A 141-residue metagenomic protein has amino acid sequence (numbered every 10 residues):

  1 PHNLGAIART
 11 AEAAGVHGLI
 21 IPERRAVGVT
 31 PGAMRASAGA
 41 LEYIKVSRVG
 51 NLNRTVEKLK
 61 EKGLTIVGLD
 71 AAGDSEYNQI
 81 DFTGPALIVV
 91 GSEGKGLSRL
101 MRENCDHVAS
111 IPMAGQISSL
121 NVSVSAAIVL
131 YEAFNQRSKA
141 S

Functional and structural regions predicted by a protein language model:
P1-S141: Post-transcriptional modification and biogenesis factors for structured RNAs of the translation apparatus
